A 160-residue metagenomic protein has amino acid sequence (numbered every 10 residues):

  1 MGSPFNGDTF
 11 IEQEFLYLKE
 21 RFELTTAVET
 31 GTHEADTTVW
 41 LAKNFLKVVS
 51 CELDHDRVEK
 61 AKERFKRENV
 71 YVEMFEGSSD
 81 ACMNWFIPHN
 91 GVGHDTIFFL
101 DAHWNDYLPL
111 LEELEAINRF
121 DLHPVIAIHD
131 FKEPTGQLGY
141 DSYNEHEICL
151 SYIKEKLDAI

Functional and structural regions predicted by a protein language model:
M1-F98, A102-I160: A short alpha-helical cap/connector motif
